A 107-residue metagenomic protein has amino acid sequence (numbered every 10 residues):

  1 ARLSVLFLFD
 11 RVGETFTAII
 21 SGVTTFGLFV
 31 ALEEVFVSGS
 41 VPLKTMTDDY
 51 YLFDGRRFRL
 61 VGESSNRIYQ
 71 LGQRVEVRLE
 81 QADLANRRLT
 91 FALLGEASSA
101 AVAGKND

Functional and structural regions predicted by a protein language model:
A1-D107: Structured C-terminal cores of nucleic-acid metabolism proteins
